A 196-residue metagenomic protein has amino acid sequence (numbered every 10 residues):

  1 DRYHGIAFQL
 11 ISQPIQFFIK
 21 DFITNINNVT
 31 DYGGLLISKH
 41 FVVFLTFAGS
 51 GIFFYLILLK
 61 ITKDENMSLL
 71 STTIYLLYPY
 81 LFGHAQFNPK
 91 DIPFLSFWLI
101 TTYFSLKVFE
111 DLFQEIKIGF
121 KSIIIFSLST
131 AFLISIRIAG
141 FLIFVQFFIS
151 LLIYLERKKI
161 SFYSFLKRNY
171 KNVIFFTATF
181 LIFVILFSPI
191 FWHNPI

Functional and structural regions predicted by a protein language model:
D1-Q13, F17, F22, I26-T30: Membrane-proximal lumenal/periplasmic loop motifs of glycosylation machinery
H4-L10, K20, F132-I134, F144 (+1 more regions): Transmembrane-lumen/periplasm boundary regions of multi-pass, lipid-linked membrane glycan transferases
K39-T46, S71, K90, T130-I134 (+2 more regions): Alpha-helical transmembrane segments of multi-pass integral membrane proteins
F41-T62, I100-F104: Transmembrane-helix motifs of polytopic, lipid-linked glycan transferases
K60, T101-S122, L155: Membrane-interface transmembrane helices that cradle and orient dolichyl/undecaprenyl
S71-L76, G83, Y103, T130 (+1 more regions): Short helix- or helix-capping micro-motifs that position conserved polar/aromatic residues at function-defining sites
Q86-P93: Short acidic/glycine- and proline-prone juxtamembrane loop motifs at membrane-interface regions of multi-pass membrane
L95-S96, I125, A139-Y154: Transmembrane-embedded, aromatic-rich helix segments that form part of the hydrophobic channel/pocket engaging
